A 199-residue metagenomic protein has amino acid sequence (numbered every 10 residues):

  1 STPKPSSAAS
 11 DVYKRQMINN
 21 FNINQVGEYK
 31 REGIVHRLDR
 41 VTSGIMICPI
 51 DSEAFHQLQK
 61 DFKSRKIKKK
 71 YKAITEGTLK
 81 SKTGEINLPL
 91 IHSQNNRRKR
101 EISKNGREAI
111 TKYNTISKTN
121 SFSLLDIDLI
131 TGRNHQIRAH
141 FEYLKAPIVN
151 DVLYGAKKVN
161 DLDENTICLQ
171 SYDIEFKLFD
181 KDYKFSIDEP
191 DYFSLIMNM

Functional and structural regions predicted by a protein language model:
S1-P3: Short, exposed "boundary/linker" segments that immediately precede the start of a downstream structural module
S6-M199: RNA pseudouridine synthases
